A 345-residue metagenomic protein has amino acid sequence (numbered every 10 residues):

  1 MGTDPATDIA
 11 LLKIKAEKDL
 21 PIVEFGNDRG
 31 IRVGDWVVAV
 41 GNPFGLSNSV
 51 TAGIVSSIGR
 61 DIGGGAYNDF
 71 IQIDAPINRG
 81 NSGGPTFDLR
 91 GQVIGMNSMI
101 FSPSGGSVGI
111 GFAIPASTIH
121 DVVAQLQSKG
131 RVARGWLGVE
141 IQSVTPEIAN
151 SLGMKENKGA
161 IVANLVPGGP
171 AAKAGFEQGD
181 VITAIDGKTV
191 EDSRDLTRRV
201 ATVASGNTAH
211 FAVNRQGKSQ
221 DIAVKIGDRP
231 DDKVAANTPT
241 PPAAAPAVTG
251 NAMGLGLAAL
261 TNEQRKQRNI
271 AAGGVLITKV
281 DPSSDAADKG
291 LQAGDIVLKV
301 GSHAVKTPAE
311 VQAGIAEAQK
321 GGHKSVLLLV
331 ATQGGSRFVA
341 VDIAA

Functional and structural regions predicted by a protein language model:
M1, I14-L46, N78, A124 (+1 more regions): Active-site substrate-binding loop(s) of clan PA
M1-T3, D28, V40, I58 (+10 more regions): Residue-level recognition of beta-strand microenvironments
P5-D8, R79, G334-G335: Short acidic/glycine-enriched loop/turn segments that link adjacent beta-strands
A6-I9, R60-N68, G187-K188: Short, positively charged
D8-I14, I73: A generic structural motif
K13-A16, R32, V93, T118-A345: C-terminal recognition in membrane/secretory proteostasis and scaffolding
D19-I22, V40-I54, G59-R134, S193 (+1 more regions): Active-site loop architecture of trypsin-fold serine endopeptidases
I22-E24, F70-Q72, P76, I161 (+2 more regions): Conserved beta-strand positions that form and line the central face of beta-propeller blades
